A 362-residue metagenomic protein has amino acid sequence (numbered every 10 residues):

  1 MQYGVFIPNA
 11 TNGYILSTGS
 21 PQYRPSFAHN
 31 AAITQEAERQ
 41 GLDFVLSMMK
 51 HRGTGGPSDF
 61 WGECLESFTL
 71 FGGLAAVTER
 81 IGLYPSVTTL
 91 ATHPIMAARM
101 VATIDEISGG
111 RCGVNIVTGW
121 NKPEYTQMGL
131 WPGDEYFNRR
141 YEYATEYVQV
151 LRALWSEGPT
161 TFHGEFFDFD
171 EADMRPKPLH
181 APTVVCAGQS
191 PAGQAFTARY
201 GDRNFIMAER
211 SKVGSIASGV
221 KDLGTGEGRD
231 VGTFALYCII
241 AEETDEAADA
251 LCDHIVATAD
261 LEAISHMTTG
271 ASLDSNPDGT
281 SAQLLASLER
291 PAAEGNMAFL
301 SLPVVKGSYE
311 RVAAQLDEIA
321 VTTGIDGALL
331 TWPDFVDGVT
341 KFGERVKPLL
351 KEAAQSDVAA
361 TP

Functional and structural regions predicted by a protein language model:
M1-V77, H163, K177-P182: N-terminal beta1-alpha1-beta2 module of alpha/beta enzyme domains
Y3, A37, G41, L74 (+9 more regions): Conserved, mostly hydrophobic/aromatic
Y3-V5, V45-S47, L83-P85, C112-I116 (+4 more regions): Hydrophobic faces of well-ordered beta-strands that scaffold small-molecule active sites in alpha/beta enzyme cores
V5-N9, Q35-R39, Y136-H180, S211-T323 (+1 more regions): An alpha-helical appendage that flanks or caps ligand/catalytic pockets
G13-A28, S86-I95, D134, P178-Q189 (+2 more regions): Active-site mouth loops of central-metabolism enzymes
R24-A37, A97, A187-F196, S308-V321: Short, acidic/polar
E38-R39, F71-E79, V101, D105-C112 (+3 more regions): Acidic (Asp/Glu)-rich catalytic clusters
S58-Y84, Y143, K347-S356: Alpha-helix-loop-beta-strand connector modules within alpha/beta enzyme cores
